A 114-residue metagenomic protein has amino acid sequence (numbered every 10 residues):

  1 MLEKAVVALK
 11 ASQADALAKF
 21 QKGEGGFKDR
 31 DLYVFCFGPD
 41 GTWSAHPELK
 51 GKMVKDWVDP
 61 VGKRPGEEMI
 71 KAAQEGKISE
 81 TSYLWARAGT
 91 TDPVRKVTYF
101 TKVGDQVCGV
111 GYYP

Functional and structural regions predicted by a protein language model:
M1-P114: N-terminal membrane-sensor/transducer module of prokaryotic signaling receptors
